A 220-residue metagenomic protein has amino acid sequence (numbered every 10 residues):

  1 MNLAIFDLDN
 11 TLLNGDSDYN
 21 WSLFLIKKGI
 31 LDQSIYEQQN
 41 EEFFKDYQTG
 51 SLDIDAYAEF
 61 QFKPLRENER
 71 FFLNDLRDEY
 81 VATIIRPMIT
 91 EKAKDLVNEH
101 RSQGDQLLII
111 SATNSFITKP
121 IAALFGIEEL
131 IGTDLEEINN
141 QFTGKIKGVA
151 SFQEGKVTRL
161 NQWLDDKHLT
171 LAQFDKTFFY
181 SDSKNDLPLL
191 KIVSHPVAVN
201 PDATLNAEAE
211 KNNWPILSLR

Functional and structural regions predicted by a protein language model:
M1-L3, A82-L108, A112-R220: C-terminal cap/substrate-recognition subdomain and adjoining C-terminal extension of metal-dependent phosphatase-like
M1-L3, L8-D134: Alpha-helical substrate-recognition element adjacent to the catalytic core
